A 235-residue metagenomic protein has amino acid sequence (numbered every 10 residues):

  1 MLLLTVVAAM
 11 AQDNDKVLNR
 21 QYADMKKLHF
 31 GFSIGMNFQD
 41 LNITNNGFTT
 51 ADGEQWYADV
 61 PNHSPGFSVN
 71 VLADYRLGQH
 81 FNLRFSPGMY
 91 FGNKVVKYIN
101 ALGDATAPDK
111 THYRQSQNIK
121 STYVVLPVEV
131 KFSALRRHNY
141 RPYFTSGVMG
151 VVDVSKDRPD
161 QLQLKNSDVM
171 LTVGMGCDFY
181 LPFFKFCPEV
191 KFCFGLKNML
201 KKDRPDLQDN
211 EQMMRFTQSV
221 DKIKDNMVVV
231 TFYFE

Functional and structural regions predicted by a protein language model:
A11-P65, M227, Y233-E235: Short glycine/proline- and aromatic-enriched beta-strand/turn motifs that initiate or cap beta-hairpins
M25, G78-H80, L135-N139, Y180-F184 (+1 more regions): Outer-membrane beta-barrel channels and translocator barrels
K26-F30, H63-F67, K120-L126, Y140 (+2 more regions): Residues that define the transmembrane beta-barrel architecture of outer-membrane proteins
F32-I34, F85-P87, V128, F144-S146 (+3 more regions): Membrane-embedded beta-strand positions of outer-membrane beta-barrel proteins
M36-D40, M89-N93, F132-A134, V148-V154 (+3 more regions): Transmembrane beta-strands of outer-membrane beta-barrel pores
I43-T49, V96-L102, V154-L162, M199-D206: Outer-membrane beta-barrel translocator domains and adjoining extracellular loop/strand segments of Gram-negative
N46-A107: Glycine- and aromatic-enriched membrane insertion/assembly motifs of diderm outer-membrane and organelle channel
P182-E235: Predominantly the C-terminal beta-signal and adjacent terminal strand-loop region of outer-membrane beta-barrel
